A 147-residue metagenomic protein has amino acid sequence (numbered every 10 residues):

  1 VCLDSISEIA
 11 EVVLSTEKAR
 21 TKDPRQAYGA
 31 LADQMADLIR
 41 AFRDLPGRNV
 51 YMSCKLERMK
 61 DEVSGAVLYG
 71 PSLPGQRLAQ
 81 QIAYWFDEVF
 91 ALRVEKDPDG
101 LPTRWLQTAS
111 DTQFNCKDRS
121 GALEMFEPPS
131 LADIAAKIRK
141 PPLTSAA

Functional and structural regions predicted by a protein language model:
V1-C2, E8-V13, R119, S130 (+1 more regions): P-loop NTPase motor domains
L3-Q80: P-loop NTPase motor core
R58-A147: Conserved GTP-binding G-domain of TRAFAC-class P-loop NTPases and closely related GTPase folds
